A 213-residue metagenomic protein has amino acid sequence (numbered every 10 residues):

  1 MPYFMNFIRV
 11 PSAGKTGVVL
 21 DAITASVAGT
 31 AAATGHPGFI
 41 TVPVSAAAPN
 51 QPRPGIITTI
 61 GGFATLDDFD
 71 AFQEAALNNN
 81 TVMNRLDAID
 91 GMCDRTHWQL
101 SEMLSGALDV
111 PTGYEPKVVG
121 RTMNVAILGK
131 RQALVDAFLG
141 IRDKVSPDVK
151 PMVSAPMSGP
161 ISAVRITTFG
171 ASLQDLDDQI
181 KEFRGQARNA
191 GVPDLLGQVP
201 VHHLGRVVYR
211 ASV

Functional and structural regions predicted by a protein language model:
M1-V213: Short S/T/G/P-rich N-terminal loop/turn motif that feeds into the first structured element of a domain
